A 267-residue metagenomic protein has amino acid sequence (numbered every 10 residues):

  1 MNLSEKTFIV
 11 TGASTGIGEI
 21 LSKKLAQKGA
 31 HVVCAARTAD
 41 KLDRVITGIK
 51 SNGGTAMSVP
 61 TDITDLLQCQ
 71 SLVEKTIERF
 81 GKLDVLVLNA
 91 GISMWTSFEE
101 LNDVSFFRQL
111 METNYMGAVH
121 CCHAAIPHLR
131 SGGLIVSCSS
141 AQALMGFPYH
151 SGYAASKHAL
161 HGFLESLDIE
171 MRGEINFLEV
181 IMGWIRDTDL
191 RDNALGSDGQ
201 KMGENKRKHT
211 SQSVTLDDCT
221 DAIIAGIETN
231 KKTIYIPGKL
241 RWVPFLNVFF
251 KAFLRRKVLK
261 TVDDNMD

Functional and structural regions predicted by a protein language model:
T7, S14-T15: Conserved glycine-rich cofactor-binding loop
K28-V45: Conserved glycine-rich Rossmann-like NAD(P)H-binding loop of the short-chain dehydrogenase/reductase
P60-S71, V104: The beta1-alpha1 cofactor-binding region of Rossmann-like NAD(H)/NADP(H)-dependent oxidoreductases
S93-R108, Y149: Conserved mid-core segment of classical short-chain dehydrogenase/reductases
C122, S156: Active-site helix of classical SDR
S140: Residue(s) in the substrate-gating loop at a strand-loop-helix junction that position the organic substrate next
I169-G238: SDR active-site lid
